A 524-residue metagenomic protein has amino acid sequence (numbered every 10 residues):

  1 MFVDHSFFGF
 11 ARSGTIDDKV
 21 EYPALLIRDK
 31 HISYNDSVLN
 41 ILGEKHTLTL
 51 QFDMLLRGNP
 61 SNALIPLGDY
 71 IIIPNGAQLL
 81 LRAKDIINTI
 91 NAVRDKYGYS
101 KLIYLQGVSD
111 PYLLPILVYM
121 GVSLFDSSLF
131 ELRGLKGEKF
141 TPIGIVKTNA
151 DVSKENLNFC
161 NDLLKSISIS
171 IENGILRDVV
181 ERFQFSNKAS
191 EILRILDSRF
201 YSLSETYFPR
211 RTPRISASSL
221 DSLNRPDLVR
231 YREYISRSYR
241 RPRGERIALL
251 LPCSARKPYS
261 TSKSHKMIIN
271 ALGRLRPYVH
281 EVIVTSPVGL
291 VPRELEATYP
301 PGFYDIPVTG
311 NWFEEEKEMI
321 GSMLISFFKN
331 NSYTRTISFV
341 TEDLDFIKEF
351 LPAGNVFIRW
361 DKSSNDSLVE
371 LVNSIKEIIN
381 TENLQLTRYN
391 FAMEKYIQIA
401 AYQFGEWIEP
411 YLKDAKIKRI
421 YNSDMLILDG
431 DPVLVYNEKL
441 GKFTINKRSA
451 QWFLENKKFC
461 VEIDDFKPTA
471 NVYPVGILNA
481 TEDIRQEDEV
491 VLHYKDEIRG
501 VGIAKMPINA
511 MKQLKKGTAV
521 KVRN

Functional and structural regions predicted by a protein language model:
M1-P66, S218-Y239, S254, Y259-L275 (+1 more regions): Non-catalytic, usually N-terminal nucleic-acid engagement modules in DNA/RNA processing proteins
D18, L117, G174: Conserved, mostly hydrophobic/aromatic
S37, L48-D151: Glycine-rich phosphate/ribose-binding loops and adjacent secondary-structure elements that form binding surfaces
K139-E191: Active-site or pore-adjacent capping/gating segments
I171, I175-N224: Helix-enriched interaction subdomains in cytosolic or periplasmic regions, typified by TIR/SEFIR signaling/NADase cores
L295-I337, E342-I347: Cofactor-cradling patches in redox/metallo enzymes
K376-N456: Anionic-ligand-binding alpha/beta catalytic cores of soluble enzymes and soluble regulatory domains that recognize
D431-N524: Beta-strand/loop-dominated core regions that host nucleotide or nucleotide-derived cofactor-binding catalytic loops
